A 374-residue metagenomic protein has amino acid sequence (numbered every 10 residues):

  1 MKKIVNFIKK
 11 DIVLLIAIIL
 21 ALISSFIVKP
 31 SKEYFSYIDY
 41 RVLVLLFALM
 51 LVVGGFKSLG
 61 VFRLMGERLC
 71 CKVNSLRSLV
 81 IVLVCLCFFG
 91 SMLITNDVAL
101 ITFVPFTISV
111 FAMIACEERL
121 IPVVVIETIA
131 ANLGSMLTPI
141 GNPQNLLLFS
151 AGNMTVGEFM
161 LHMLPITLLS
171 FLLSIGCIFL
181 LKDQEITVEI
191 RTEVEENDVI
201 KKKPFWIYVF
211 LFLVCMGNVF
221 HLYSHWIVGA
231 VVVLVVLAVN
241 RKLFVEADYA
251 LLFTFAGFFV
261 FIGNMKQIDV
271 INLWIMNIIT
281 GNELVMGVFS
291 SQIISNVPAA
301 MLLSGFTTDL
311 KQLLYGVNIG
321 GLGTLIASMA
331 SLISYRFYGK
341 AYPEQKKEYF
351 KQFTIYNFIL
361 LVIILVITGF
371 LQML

Functional and structural regions predicted by a protein language model:
K2, G157-I200, I326, S331-L374: Juxtamembrane and boundary regions of transmembrane helices in multi-pass small-molecule transporters and channels
K2-E33, L45-G60, L180-D183, V214-K242 (+3 more regions): Structural signal for alpha-helical transmembrane segments and their membrane-water exit/capping regions in multi-pass
I4-K10, K32-V42, V156-I166, N197-K201 (+4 more regions): Interfacial loop-to-helix junctions that mark the boundaries of transmembrane helices in multi-pass membrane
D11-V13, Y40, E67-S78, L120-I129 (+3 more regions): Cytoplasmic-side transmembrane-helix entry/capping segments in multi-pass membrane proteins
Y37, L59, R63-G66, F210-T308: Transmembrane helical segments that form the transport core of multi-pass membrane transport proteins
D39-V42, C71-V84, M113-V123, K202-I207 (+2 more regions): Membrane-interfacial loop-to-helix junctions in multi-pass transporters
R77-V82, A115-I126, M154-L164, D309-L322 (+1 more regions): Membrane-interface alpha-helices at helix entry/exit sites of multi-pass transporters
F89-M136, M301-Y315, P343-Q345, G369-M373: Hydrophobic transmembrane alpha-helices that form the pore/transport pathway of multi-pass ion and small-solute
